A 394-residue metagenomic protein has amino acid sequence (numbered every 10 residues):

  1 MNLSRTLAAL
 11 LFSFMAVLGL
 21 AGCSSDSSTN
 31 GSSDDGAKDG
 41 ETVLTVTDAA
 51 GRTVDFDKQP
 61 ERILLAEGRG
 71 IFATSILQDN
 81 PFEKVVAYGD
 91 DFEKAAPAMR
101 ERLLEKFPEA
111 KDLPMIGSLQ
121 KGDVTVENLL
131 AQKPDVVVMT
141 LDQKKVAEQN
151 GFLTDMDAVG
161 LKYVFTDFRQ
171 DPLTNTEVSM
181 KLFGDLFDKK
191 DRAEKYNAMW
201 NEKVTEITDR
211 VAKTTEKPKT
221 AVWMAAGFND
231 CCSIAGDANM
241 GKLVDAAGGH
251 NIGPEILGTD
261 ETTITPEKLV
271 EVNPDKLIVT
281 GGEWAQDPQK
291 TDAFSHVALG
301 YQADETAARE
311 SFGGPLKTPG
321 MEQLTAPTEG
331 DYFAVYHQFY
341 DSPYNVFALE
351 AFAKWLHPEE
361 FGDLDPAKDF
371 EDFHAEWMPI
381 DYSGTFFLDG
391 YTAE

Functional and structural regions predicted by a protein language model:
M1-L10: Bacterial N-terminal signal peptides that target proteins for export
L18-G22: C-terminal motif of bacterial Sec signal peptides marking the signal peptidase cleavage site
S24-E394: N-terminal ligand-binding lobe of clamshell/alpha-beta domains
